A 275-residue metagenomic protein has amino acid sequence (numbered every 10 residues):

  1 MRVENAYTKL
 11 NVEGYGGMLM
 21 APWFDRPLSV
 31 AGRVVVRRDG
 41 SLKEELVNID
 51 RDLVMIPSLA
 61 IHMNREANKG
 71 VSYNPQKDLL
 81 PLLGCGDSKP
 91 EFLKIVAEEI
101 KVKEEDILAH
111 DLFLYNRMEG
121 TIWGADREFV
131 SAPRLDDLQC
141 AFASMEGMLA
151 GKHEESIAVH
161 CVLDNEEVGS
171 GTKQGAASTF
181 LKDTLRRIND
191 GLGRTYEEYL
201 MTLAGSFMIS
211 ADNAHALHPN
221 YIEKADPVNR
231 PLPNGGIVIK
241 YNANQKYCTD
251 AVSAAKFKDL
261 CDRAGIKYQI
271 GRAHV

Functional and structural regions predicted by a protein language model:
M1-R272: N-terminal hydrophobic/helix-forming segments and targeting peptides
